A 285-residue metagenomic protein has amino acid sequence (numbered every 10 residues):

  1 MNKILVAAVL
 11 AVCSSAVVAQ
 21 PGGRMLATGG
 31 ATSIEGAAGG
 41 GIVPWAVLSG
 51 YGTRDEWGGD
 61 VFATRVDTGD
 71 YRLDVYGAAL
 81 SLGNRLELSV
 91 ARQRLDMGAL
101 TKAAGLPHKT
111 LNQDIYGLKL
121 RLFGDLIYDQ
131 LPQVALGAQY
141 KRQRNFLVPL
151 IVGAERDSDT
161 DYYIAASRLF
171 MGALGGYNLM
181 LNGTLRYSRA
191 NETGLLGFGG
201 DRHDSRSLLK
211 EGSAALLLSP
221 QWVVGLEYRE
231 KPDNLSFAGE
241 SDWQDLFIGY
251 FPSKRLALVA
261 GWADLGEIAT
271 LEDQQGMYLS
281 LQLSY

Functional and structural regions predicted by a protein language model:
N2-A7: Sec-dependent signal peptide recognition, specifically the positively charged N-region followed immediately by
L10-A11: Short, linear, compositionally biased motifs with a strong N-terminal bias
Q20-Y162, S167-A173, S219-W222, P232-N234 (+3 more regions): Transmembrane beta-barrel domains of Gram-negative outer membranes and organellar outer membranes
A78, S213-A215, L226, F247-G249 (+1 more regions): Conserved catalytic-core segments centered on acid/base and nucleophilic motifs
R92, Y228-E230, W262-D264: Short secondary-structure boundary segments
A154-N234, D242-W243: Detector for outer-membrane/organellar transmembrane beta-barrel domains, recognizing the amphipathic beta-strand
A238-Y285: Predominantly the C-terminal beta-signal and adjacent terminal strand-loop region of outer-membrane beta-barrel
